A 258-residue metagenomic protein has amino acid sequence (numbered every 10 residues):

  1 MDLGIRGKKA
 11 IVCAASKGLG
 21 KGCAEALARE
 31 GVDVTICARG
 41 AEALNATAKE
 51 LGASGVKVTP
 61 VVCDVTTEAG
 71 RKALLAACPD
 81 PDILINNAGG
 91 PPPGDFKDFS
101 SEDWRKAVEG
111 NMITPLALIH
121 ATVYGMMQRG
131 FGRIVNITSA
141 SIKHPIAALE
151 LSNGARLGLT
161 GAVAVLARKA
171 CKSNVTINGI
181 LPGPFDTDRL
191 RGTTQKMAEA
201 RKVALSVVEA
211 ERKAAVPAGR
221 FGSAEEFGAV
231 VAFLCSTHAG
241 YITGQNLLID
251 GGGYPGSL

Functional and structural regions predicted by a protein language model:
A14-G18: Conserved glycine-rich cofactor-binding loop
D95-K97, D103-V108, R212: Substrate-binding pocket helix/loop in short-chain dehydrogenase/reductase
I119-H120, A164: A short, exposed helix-loop element centered on a Lys and neighboring polar residues
Y124, R168-K169, G240: Alpha-helical segment proximal to the catalytic Tyr-Lys
V135-L159, V163-K172, P184-F185: Catalytic loop of short-chain dehydrogenase/reductase
H144, A232, T243-L258: Short C-terminal tail/terminal secondary-structure segment of NAD(P)H-dependent dehydrogenase/reductase domains
C171, T176, I242-G244: Short, small/polar-rich loop/turn modules that mediate ligand/substrate recognition or access, typified
